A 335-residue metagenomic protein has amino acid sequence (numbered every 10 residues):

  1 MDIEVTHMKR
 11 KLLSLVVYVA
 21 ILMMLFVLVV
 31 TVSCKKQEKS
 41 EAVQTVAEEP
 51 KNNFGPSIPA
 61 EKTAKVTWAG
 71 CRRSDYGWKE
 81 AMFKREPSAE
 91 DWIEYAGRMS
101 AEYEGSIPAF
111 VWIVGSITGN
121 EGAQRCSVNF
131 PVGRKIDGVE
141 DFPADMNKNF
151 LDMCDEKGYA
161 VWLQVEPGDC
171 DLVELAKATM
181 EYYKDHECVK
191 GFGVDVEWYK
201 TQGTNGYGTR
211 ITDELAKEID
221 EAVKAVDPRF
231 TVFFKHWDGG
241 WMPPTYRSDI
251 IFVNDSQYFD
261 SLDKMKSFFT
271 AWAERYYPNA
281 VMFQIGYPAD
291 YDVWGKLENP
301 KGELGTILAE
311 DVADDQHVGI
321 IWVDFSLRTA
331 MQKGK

Functional and structural regions predicted by a protein language model:
V30-N53: Bacterial Sec-dependent N-terminal signal peptides
G55-N120: Catalytic domains of carbohydrate-active enzymes, especially glycoside hydrolases
T67-C71, P108-W112, V161-V165, K190-V194 (+4 more regions): Hydrophobic faces of well-ordered beta-strands that scaffold small-molecule active sites in alpha/beta enzyme cores
P108-Q164, T212-L215, I219-T231: Aromatic-lined substrate-binding rim segments of carbohydrate-active enzymes
Y159-V173, D220-M242, V281-A289: Aromatic-lined carbohydrate-recognition surfaces of secreted/lumenal glycan-active proteins
C170, E174-E181, D238-M265: Substrate-binding cleft/loops of secretory-pathway carbohydrate-active enzymes
E174-A178, Y182-E187, G193-D227: Active-site cleft segment of glycoside hydrolase catalytic domains centered on the general acid/base Glu
Q257-K335: Substrate-binding cleft of secreted/luminal carbohydrate-active enzymes
